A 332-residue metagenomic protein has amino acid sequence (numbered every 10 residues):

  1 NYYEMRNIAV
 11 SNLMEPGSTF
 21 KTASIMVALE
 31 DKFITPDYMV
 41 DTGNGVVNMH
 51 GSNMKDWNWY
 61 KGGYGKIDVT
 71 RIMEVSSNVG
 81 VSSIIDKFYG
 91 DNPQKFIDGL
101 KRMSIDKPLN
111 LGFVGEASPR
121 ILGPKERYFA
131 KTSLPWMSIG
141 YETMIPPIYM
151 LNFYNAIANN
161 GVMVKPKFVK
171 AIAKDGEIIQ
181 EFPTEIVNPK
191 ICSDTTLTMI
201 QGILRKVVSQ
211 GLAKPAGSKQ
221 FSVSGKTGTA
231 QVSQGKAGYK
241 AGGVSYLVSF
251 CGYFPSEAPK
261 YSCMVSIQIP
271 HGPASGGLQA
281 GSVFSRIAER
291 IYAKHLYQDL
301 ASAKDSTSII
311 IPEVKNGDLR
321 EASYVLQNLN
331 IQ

Functional and structural regions predicted by a protein language model:
N1-S18, A23-I267: Beta-lactam-recognizing serine transpeptidase/beta-lactamase-like catalytic domain environment
I84, F96, I200, E321-V325 (+1 more regions): Generic structural signal of hydrophobic/aromatic residues within well-ordered alpha-helices of folded domains
Y128, A213, G242-Y246, G276 (+3 more regions): Alpha-helical protein-protein interaction elements
I178-Q180, T184, L278-I331: Short, gly/Ser/Thr-rich active-site loops of penicillin-recognizing serine hydrolases
K190-S193, P273-G277: A short, polar/proline- and glycine-enriched secondary-structure boundary/capping micro-motif
H271-P273, A293: Short beta-strands and strand-coil junctions in structured, solvent-facing domains, enriched
